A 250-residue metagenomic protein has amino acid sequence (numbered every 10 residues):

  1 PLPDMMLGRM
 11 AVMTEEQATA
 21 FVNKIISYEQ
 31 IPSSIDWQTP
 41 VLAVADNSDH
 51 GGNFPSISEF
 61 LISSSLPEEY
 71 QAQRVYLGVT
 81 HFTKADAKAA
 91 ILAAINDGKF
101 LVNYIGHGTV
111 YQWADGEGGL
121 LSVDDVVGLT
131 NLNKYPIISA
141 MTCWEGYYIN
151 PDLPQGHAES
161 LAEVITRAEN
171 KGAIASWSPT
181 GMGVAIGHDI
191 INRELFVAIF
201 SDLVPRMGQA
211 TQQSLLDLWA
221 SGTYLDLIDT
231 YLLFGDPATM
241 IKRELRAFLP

Functional and structural regions predicted by a protein language model:
P1-P250: Cysteine-dependent hydrolase recognition
